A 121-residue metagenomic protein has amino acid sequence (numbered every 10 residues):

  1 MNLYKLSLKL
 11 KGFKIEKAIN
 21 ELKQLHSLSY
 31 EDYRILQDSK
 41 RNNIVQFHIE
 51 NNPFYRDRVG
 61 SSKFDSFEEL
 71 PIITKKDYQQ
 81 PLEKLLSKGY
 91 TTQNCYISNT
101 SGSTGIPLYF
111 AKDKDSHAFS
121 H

Functional and structural regions predicted by a protein language model:
M1-N99, I106-H121: Nucleotide 5′-phosphate-binding alpha/beta core
